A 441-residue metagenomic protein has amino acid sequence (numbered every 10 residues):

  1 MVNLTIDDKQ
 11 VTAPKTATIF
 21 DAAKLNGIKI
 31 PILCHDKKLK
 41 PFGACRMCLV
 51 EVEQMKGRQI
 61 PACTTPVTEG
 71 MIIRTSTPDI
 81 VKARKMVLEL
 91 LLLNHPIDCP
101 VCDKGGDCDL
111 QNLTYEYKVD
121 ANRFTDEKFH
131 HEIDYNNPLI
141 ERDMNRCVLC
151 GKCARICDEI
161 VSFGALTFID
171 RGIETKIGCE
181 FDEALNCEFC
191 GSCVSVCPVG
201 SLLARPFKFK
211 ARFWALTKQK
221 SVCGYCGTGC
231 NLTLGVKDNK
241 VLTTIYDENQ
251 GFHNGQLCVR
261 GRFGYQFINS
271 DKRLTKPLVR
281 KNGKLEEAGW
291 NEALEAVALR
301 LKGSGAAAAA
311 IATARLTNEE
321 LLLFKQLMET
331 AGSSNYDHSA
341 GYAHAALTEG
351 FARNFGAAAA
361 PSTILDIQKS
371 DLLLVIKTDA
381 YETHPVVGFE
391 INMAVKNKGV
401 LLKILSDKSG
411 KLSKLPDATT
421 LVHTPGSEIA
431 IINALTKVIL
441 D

Functional and structural regions predicted by a protein language model:
M1-K9: Eukaryote-biased recognition of intrinsically disordered, low-complexity regulatory segments
L4, V50-V52, G235, A310: Short aromatic-centered micro-motifs
T5, E69-T75, C179-E180, K414-H423: Short beta-alpha connecting loops at secondary-structure transitions that line or flank enzyme active sites
K9-A17: Short, contiguous acidic and Ser/Thr-rich linear segments
I19-E53: A basic, amphipathic helix-loop patch mediating RNA/tRNA/ribosome contacts
N26, E51, L90, N94 (+11 more regions): Change "in soluble alpha/beta enzymes" to "in soluble alpha/beta proteins
R46-C190, V194-V222, T228-C230, K237-V241: Fe-S ferredoxin-like electron-transfer domains and their immediately adjacent linker/connector regions across
P96, K210-D441: Catalytic alpha/large subunits of respiratory electron-transfer oxidoreductases, centered on bis-MGD molybdoenzymes
